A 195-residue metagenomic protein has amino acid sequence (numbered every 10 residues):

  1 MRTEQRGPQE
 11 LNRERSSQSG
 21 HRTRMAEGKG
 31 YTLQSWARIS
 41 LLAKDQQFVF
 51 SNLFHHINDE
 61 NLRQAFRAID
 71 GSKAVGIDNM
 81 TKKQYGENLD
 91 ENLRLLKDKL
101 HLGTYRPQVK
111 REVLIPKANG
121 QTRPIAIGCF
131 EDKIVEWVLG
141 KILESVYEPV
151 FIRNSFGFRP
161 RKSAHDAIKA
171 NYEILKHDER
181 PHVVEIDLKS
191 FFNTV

Functional and structural regions predicted by a protein language model:
M1-D90, R94: Non-catalytic, polymerase-adjacent accessory regions of viral genome-replication enzymes
N52, Q64-I69, I77-Q84, P107-L114 (+2 more regions): Short coil/turn segments at secondary-structure boundaries
G71, V75-T81, A126, H165-V195: Conserved catalytic palm subdomain of right-hand nucleotidyl-transferase polymerases, strongest for RNA-directed enzymes
Y85, I127-F130, F158-K162, F191: Conserved, non-catalytic sequence blocks in retroelement Pol enzymes and Pol-derived host proteins
N92, L96-H101, Y172: Inter-domain linker/hinge segments that demarcate the starts of reverse transcriptase and RNase H-type modules
P107, P116, R153, G157-K176 (+1 more regions): Catalytic phosphate-handling regions of large nucleic-acid enzymes and associated NTPases
I115-P116, T122: Alpha-helical transmembrane segments and immediately membrane-proximal extracytoplasmic
T122-F151: Conserved pre-motif C helix in the palm subdomain of viral-like polymerases
